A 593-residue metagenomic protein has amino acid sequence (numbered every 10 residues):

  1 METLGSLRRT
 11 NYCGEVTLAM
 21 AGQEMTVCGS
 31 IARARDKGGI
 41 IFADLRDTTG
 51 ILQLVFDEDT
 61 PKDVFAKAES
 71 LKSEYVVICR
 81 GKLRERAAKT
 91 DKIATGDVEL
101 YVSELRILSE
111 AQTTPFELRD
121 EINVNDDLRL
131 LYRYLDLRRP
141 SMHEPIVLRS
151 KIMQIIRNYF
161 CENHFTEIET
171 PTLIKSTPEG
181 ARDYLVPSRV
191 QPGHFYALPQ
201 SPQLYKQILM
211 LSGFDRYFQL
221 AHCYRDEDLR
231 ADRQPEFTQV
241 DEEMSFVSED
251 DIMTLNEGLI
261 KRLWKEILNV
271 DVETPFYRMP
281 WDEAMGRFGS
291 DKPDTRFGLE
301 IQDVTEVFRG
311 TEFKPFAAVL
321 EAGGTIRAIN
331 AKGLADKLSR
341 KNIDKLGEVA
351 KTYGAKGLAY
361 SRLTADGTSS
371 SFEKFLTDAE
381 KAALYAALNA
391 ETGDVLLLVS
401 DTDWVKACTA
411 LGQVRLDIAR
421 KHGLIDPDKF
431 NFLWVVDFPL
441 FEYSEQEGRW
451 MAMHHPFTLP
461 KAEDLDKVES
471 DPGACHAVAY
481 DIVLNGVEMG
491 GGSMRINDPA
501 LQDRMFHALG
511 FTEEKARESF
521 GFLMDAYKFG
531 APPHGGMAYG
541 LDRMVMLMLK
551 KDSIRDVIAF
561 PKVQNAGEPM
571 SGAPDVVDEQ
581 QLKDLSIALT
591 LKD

Functional and structural regions predicted by a protein language model:
M1-D593: Class II aminoacyl-tRNA synthetase catalytic cores and aaRS-like
